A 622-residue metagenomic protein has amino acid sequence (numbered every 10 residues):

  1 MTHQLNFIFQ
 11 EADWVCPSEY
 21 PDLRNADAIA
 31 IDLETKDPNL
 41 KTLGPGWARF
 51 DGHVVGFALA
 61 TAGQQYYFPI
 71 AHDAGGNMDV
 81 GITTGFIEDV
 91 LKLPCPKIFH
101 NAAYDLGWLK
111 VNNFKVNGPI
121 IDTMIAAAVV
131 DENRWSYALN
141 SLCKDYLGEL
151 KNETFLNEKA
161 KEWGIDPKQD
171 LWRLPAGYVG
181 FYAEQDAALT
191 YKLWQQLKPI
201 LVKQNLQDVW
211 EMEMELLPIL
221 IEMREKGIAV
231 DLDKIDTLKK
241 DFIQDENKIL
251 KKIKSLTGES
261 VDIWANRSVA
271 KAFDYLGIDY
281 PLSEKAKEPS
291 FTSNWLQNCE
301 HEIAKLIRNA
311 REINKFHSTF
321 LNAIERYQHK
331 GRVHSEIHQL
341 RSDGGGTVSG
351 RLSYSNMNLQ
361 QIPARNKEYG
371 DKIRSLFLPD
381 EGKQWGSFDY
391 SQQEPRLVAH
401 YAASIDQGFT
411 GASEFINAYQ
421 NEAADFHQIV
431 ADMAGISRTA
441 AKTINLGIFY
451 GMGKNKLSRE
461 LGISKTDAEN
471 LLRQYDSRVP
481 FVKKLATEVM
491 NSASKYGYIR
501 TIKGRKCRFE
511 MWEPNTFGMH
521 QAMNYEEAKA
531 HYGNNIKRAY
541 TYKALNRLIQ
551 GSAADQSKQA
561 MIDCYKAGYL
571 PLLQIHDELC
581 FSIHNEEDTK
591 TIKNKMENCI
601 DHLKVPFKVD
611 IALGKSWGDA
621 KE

Functional and structural regions predicted by a protein language model:
M1-D73, R134, D145-L147, F155-Y369 (+10 more regions): Conserved "right-hand" nucleotidyltransferase catalytic core of DNA-directed polymerases
A30, C95-D105, W385-S387: Acidic beta-strand-to-loop metal/phosphate-binding motif
P38-L40, A103-F114, A127-V130, A270-L276 (+2 more regions): Short active-site loop/helix that positions an aromatic residue
A62-K97: Nucleic-acid-processing active sites and adjacent nucleic-acid-binding tracks, predominantly divalent metal-dependent
K115-E132, L139-S141, A423-H427: Conserved beta-strand -> loop -> alpha-helix junction used to position metal-binding or nucleic-acid-contacting
W172, E225, I278-P281, Q297 (+3 more regions): Conserved catalytic core of nucleic-acid polymerases
L201-E211, Q556-L579: Active-site palm subdomain of RNA-directed nucleic acid polymerases
V479, N594-V605: A common structural junction motif
